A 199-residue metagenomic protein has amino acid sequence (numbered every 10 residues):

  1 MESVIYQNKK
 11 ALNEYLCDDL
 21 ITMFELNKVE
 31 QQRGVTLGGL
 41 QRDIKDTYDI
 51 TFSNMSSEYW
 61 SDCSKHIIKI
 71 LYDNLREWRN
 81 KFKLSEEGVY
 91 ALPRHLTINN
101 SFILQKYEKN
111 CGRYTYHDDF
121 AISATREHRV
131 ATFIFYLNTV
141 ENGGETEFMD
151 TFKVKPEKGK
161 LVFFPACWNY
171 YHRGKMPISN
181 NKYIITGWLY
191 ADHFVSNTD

Functional and structural regions predicted by a protein language model:
M1-L161, N169-D199: Fe(II)/2-oxoglutarate oxygenase catalytic core
